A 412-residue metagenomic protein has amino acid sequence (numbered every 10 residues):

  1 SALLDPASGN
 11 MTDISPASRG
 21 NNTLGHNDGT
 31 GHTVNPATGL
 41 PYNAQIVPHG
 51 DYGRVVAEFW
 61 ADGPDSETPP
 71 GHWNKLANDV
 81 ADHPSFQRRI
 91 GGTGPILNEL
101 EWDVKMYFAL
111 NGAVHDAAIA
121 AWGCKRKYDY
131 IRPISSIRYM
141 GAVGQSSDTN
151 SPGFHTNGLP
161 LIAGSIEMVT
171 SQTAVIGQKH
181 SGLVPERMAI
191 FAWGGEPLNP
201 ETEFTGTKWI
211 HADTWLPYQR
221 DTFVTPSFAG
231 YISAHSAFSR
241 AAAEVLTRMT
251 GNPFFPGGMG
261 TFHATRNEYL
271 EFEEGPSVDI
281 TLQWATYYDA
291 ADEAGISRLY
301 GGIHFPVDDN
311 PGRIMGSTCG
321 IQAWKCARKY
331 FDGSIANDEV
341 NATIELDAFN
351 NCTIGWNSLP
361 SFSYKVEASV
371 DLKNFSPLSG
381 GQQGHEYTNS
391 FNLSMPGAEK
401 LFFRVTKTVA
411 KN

Functional and structural regions predicted by a protein language model:
S1-A336: Acidic/polar surface patches and capping/hinge elements
I335-N412: Short, composition-biased motifs enriched in small/polar/acidic residues
